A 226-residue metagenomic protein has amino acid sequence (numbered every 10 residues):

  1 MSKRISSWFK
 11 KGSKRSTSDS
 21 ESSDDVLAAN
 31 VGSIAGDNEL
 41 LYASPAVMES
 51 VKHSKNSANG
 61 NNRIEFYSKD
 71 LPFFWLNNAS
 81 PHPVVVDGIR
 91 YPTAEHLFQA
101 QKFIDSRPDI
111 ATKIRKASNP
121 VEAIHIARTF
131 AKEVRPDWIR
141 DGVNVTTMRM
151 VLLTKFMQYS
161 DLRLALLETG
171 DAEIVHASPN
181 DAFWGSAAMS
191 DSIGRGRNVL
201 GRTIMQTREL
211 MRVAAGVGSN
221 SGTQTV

Functional and structural regions predicted by a protein language model:
S2-V226: Charged, low-complexity intrinsically disordered segments
